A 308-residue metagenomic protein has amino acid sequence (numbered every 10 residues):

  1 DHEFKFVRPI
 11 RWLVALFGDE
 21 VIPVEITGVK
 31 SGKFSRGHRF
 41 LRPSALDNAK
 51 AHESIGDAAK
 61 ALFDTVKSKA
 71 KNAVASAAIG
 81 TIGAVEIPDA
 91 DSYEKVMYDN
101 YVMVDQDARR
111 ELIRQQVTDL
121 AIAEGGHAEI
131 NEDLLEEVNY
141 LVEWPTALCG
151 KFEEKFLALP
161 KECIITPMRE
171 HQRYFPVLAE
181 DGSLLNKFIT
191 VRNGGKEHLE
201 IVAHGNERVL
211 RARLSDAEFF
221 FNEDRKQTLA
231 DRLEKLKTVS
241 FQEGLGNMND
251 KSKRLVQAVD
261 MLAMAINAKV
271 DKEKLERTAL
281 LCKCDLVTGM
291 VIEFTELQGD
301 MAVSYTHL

Functional and structural regions predicted by a protein language model:
D1-D224: His/Asp/Glu-rich acidic catalytic environments and adjacent acidic regulatory segments
E124-G125, L262-V270: Inter-helical turn/loop segments and adjacent helix faces that build the functional surface of alpha-helical bundle
F156-E162, V191-N193, A230-N249, K283-G289: Active-site flanking loop/helix segments enriched in acidic
S183-L185, D224-K237: Active-site-adjacent bridging/hinge elements
K253: Conserved structured catalytic cores and adjacent interaction surfaces of nucleotide-binding/hydrolyzing enzymes
K269-C284: Alpha-helical scaffolds flanking conserved acidic
M290-G299: Metal-dependent catalytic cores of enzymes that make or break cyclic nucleotides and related phosphoester linkages
T306-H307: Conserved small/polar residues in nucleotide/adenosyl-binding loops
